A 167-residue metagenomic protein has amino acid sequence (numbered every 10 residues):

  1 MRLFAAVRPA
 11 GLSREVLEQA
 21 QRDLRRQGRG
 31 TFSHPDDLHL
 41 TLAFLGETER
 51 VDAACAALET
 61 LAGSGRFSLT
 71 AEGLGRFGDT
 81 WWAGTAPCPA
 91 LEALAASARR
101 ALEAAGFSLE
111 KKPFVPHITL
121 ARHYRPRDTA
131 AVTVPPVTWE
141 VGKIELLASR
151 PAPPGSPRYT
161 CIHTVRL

Functional and structural regions predicted by a protein language model:
M1-L167: Histidine-dependent nucleotide/RNA phosphoesterase domain, centered on the 2H-phosphoesterase fold with its duplicated
